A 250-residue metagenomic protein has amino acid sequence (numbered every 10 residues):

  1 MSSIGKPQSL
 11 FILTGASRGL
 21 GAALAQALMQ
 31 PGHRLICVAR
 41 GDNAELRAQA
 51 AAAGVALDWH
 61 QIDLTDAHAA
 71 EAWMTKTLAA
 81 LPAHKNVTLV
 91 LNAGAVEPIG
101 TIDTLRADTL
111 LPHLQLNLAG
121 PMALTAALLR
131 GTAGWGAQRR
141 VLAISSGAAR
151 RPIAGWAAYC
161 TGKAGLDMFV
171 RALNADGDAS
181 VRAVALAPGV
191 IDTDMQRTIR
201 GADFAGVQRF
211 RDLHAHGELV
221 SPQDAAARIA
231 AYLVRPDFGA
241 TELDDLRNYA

Functional and structural regions predicted by a protein language model:
S17-R18: Conserved glycine-rich cofactor-binding loop
P31-R47: Conserved glycine-rich Rossmann-like NAD(P)H-binding loop of the short-chain dehydrogenase/reductase
A53-H68: Rossmann-fold cofactor-recognition segment
E71, G94-L111, G155: Conserved mid-core segment of classical short-chain dehydrogenase/reductases
T125-A126, R171: A short, exposed helix-loop element centered on a Lys and neighboring polar residues
A133, Q138-G165, V170-D178, A187-I191: Catalytic loop of short-chain dehydrogenase/reductase
A179, A185-P188, A202-A250: C-terminal helical subdomain
